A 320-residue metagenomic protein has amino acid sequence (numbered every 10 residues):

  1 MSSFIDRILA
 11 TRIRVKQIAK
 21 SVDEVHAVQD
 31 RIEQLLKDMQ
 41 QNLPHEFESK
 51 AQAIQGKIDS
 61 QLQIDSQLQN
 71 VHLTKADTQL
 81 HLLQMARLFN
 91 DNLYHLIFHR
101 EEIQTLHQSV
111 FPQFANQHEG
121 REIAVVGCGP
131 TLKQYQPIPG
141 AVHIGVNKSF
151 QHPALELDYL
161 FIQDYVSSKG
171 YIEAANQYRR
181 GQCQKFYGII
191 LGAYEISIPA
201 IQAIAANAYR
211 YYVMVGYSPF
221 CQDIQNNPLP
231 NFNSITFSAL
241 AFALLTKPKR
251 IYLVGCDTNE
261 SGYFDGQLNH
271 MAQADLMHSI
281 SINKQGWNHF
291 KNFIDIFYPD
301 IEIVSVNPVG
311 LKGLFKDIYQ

Functional and structural regions predicted by a protein language model:
M1-N90: Boundary detector for helix-to-coil junctions that initiate low-complexity/charged tails
L73-Q320: Metal-ion/cofactor- or nucleotide/acyl-coenzyme-handling active-site neighborhoods
